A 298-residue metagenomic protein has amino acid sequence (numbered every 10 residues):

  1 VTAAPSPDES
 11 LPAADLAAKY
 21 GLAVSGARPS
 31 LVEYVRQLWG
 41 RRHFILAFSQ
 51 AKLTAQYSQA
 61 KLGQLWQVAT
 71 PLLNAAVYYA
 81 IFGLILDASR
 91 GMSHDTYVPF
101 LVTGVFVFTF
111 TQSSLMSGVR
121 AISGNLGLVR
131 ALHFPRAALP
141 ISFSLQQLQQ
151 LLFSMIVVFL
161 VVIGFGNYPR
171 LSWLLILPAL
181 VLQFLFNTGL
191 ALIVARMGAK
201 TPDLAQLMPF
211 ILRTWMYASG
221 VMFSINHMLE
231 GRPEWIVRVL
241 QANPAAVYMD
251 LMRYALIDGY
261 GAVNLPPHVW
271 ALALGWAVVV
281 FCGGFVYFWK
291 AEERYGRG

Functional and structural regions predicted by a protein language model:
V1-G298: Hydrophobic transmembrane alpha-helices and immediately adjacent juxtamembrane helices of multi-pass inner-membrane
